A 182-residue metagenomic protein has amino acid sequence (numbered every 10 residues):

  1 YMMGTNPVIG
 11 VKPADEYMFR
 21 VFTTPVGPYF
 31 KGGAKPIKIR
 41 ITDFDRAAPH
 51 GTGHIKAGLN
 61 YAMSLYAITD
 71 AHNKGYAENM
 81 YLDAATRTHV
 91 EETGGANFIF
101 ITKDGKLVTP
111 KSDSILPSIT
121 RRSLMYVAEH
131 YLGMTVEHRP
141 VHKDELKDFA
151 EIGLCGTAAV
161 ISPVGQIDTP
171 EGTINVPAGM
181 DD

Functional and structural regions predicted by a protein language model:
Y1-G75: Extended Lys/Arg-rich, glycine-bearing segments that form polyanion-binding/interaction patches within enzyme domains
R20, E78, N97: Conserved beta-strand and immediately adjacent loop positions that scaffold enzyme active sites
V26-G27, K31, L82-D182: Conserved catalytic-core subdomain
L65, N79-L82: Proteins synthesized as precursors that undergo proteolytic processing into mature forms
